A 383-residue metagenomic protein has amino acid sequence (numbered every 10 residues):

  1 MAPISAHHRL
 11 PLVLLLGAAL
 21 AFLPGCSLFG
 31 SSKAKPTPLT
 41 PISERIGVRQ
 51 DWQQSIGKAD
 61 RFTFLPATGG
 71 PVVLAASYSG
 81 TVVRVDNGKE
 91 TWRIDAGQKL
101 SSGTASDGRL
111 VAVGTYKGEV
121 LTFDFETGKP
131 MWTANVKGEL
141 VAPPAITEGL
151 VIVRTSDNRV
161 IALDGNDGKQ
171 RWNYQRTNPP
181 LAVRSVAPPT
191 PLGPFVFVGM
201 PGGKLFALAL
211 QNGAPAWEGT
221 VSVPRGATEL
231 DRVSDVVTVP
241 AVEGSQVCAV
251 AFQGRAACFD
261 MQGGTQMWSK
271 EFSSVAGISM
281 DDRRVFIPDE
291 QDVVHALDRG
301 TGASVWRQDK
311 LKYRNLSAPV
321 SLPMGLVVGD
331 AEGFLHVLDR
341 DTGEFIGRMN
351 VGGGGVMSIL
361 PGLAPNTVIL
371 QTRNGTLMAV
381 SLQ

Functional and structural regions predicted by a protein language model:
A2-L14: Bacterial N-terminal signal peptides that target proteins for export
F22-G25: C-terminal motif of bacterial Sec signal peptides marking the signal peptidase cleavage site
G30-T37, S43-A67, T91-D107, P130-T147 (+5 more regions): Extracytoplasmic beta-rich repeat domains
S77-Y78, T115, T155-S156, M200-P201 (+4 more regions): Structural signature of WD-repeat beta-propellers
D86-K89, D124-G128, D164-D167, L210-G213 (+4 more regions): Short loop/turn segments that connect beta-strands within beta-propeller blades
P288-A296, A303-V337: Loop/turn-rich, solvent-exposed surfaces of beta-rich toroidal or solenoidal domains
